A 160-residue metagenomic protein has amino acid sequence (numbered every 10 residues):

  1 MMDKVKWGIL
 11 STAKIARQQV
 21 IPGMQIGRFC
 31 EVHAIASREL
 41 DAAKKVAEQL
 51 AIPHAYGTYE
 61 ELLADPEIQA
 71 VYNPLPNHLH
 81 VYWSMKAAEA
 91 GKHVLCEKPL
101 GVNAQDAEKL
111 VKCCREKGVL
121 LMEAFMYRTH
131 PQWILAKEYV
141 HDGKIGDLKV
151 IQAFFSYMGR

Functional and structural regions predicted by a protein language model:
M1-L50: N-terminal Rossmann-like dinucleotide-binding module
S11, K98, G143: Conserved G/P- and acidic residue-centered "switch" motifs that form tight phosphate/ATP-binding loops in soluble
S11-V20, L63-V71, V119: A broad helix-preferring feature
A16, Y56, N73, C96 (+2 more regions): Hydrophobic residues in well-ordered beta-strands that form the structural core
C30, I68-Q69, K92, K117-L120 (+1 more regions): Short, well-ordered coil/turn segments that N-cap beta-strands
I35, V71, I151: Receiver (REC) domain switch-region micro-motif
L50-C113: Beta-loop-alpha module in the N-terminal Rossmann-like domain of NAD(P)-dependent dehydrogenases, especially those
G101-R160: A contiguous active-site-proximal alpha/beta segment in oxidoreductase catalytic domains
